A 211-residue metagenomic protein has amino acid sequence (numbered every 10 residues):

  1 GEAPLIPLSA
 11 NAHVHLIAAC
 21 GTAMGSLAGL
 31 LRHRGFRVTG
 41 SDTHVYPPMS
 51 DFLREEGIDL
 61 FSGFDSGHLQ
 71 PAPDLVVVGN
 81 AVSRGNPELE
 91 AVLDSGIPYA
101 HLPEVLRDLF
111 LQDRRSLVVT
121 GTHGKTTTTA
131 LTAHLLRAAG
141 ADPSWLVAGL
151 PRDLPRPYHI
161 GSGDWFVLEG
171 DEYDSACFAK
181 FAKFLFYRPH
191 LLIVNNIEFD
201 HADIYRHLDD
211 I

Functional and structural regions predicted by a protein language model:
G1-V105, L208: N-terminal leader/targeting and accessory segments in enzymes
L30-H33, R54, H68-L69, N80-D210: Phosphate-binding loop of NTP-binding sites
